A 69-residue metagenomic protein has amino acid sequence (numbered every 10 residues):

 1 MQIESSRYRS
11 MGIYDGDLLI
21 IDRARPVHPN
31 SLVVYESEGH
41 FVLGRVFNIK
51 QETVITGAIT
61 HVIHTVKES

Functional and structural regions predicted by a protein language model:
M1-S69: Acidic/glycine-rich C-terminal interaction modules and beta/coil loop segments that lie outside canonical DNA-binding
